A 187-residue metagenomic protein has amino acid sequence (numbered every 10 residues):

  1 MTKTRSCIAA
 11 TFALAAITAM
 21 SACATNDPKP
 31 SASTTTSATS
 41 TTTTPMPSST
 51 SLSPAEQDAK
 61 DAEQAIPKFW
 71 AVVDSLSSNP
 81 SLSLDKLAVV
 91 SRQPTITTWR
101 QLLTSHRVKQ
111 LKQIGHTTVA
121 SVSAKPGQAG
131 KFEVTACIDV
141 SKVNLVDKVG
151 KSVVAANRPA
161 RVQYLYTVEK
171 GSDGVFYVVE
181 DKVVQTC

Functional and structural regions predicted by a protein language model:
M1-K3: N-terminal secretory signal peptides that target proteins for export/translocation
S6-C7, T11-L14, C23-M46: Short, low-complexity, disordered segments immediately C-terminal to signal peptides in bacterial exported proteins
T44-P45, S49-E56, N79, Q128-E133 (+2 more regions): Extracytoplasmic/periplasmic mature domains of Sec-exported, cell-envelope-associated bacterial proteins
M46-Q113: Core segments of small alpha/beta cavity-forming domains
P94-T95, V140-V143, Q185-T186: Solvent-exposed loop/turn segments at secondary-structure junctions within structured extracellular/periplasmic domains
K109-V149: Surface-exposed, charged secondary-structure patches
E133, V153-C187: Short beta-strand edge/turn micro-motifs at domain boundaries
